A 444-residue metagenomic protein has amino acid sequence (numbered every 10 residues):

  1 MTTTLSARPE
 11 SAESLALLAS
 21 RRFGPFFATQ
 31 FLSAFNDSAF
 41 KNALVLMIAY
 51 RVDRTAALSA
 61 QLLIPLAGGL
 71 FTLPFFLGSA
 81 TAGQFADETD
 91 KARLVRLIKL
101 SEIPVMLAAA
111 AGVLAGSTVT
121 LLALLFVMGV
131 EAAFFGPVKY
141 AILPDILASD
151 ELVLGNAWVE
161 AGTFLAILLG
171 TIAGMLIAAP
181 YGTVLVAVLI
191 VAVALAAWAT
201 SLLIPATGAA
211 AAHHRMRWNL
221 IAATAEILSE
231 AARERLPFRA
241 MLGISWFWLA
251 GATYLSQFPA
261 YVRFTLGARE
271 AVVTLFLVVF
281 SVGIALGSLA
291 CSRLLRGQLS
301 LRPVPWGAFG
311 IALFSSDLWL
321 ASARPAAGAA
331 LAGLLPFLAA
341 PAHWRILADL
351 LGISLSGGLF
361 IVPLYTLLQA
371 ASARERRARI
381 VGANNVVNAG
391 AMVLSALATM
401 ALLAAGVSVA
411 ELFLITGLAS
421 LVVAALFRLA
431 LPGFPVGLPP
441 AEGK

Functional and structural regions predicted by a protein language model:
T2-V436, P440: Alpha-helical transmembrane-bundle signature of multi-pass membrane transport and export proteins
G443-K444: Extracytoplasmic/periplasmic domains immediately adjacent to an N-terminal transmembrane anchor in multi-pass membrane
